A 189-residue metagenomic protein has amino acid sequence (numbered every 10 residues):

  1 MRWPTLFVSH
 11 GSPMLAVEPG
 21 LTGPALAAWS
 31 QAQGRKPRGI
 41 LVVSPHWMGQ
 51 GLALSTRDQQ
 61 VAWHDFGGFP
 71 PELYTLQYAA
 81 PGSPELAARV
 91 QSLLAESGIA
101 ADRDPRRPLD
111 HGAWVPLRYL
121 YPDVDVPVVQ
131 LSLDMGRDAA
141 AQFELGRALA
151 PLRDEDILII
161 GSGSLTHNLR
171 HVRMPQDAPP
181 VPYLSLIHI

Functional and structural regions predicted by a protein language model:
M1-L93, A101: A short aromatic-anchored loop/beta-hairpin motif
I40-V43, R103, Q130, D156-S162: A structural signal for short, well-ordered beta-strand segments and their strand-loop junctions that often border
L41-Q50, I99-P108, G146, A178-L184: Short, mixed-charge, low-aromatic patches
A87-F143, A148: Internal, conserved structured core segments that host functional sites
S132-Y183: Active-site beta-strand/loop microenvironment that shapes enzyme catalytic pockets
I187-I189: Conserved small/polar residues in nucleotide/adenosyl-binding loops
